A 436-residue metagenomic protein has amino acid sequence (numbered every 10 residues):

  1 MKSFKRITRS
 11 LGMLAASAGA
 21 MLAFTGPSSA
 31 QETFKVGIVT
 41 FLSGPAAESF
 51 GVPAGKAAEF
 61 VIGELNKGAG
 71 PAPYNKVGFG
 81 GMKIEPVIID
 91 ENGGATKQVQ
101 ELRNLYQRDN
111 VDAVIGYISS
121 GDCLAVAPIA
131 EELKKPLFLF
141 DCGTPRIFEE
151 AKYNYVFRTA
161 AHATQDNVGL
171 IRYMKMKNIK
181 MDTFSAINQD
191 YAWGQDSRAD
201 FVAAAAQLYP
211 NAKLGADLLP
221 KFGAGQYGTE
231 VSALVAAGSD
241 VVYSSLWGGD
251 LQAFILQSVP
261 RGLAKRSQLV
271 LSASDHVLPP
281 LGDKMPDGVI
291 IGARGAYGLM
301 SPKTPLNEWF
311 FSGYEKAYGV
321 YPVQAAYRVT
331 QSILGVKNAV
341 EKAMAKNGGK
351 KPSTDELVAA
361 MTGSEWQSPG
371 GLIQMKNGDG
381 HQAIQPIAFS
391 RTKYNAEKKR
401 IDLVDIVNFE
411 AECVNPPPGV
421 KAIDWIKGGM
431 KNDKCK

Functional and structural regions predicted by a protein language model:
K2-A15: Bacterial N-terminal signal peptides that target proteins for export
L22-A30: Sec/Tat signal peptide C-region and signal peptidase I cleavage site
G37-V61, I89-A95, I118-S119, I187-D196 (+2 more regions): Extracytoplasmic "Venus flytrap"
K56, T96, V111-L218, R266-G292: Extracytoplasmic ligand/sensor domains, especially the bilobed periplasmic-binding protein
K56-P86, A206-A212: Signal peptide-proximal N-terminal region of secreted/periplasmic/extracellular or secretory-lumen proteins
I88-D112, M176, Q226-G238: Short, well-structured alpha-helical segments in soluble
S258-Q331, E341-N347, D402-K434: Extracellular/periplasmic periplasmic-binding protein-like sensory domains
S364-K436: Solvent-exposed, acidic/polar segments of extracytosolic/periplasmic ligand-binding ectodomains
